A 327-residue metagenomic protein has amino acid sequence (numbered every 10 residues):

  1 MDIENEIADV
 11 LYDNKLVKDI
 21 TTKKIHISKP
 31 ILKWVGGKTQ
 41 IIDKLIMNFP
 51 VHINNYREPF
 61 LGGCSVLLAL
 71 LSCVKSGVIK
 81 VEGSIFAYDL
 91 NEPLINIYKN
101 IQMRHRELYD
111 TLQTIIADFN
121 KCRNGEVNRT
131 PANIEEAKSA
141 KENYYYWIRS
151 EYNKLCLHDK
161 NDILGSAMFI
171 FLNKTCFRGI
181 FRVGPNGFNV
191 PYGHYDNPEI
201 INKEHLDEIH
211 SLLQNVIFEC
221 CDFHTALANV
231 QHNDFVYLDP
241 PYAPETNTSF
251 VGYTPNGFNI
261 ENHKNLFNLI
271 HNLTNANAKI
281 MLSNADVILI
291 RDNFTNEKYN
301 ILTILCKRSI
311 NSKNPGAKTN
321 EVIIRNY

Functional and structural regions predicted by a protein language model:
M1-R57, S65-V66, N314: S-adenosyl-L-methionine
E4, A243-P244, Y253-Y327: Long, positively charged, glycine-interspersed low-complexity recognition regions
L45, Y56-L70, A87-E92, I170-F177 (+5 more regions): Conserved proline-anchored active-site loop of SAM-dependent methyltransferases that bridges a beta-strand
H52-Y56, E82-S84, L213-V216, T274-I280: Short active-site oxyanion
G62-G63, H205-L206, A285-I288: Short, polar loop motifs at secondary-structure junctions
C73-I217: Class I S-adenosyl-L-methionine-dependent methyltransferase module
G184-D196, Y242-H263: Mobile active-site "lid"/loop adjacent to the S-adenosyl-L-methionine
E204-H232, V236-Y237: A mid-sequence, solvent-exposed acidic-amphipathic segment
